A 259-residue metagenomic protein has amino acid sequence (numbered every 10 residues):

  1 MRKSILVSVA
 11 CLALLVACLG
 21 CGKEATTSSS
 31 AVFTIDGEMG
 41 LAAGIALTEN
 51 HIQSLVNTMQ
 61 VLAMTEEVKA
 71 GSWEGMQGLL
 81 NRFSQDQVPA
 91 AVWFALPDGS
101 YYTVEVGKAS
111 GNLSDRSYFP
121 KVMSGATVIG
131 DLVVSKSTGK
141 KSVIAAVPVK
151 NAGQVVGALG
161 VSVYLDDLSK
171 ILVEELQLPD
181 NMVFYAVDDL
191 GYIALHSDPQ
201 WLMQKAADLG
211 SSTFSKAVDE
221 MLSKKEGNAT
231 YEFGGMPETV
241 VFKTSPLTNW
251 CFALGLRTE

Functional and structural regions predicted by a protein language model:
M1-V9: Bacterial N-terminal signal peptides that target proteins for export
V9-A17: Bacterial N-terminal signal peptides
C21-S72, D86-V88, V128, S142 (+2 more regions): Juxtamembrane extracytoplasmic/periplasmic/luminal helical "stalk" adjacent to the first N-terminal
A70-K141, I193-S211: Extracellular/periplasmic ligand-sensing ectodomains of membrane signal-transduction proteins
S72-Q87, S162-L202, E259: Solvent-exposed, extracytoplasmic
Y102-K170, E174-E175, K224-P237: Extracytoplasmic/periplasmic ligand-binding sensor regions of membrane-associated signaling proteins
A158, H196, C251: Short glycine-/small-residue motifs
L209-E259: Extracellular/periplasmic juxtamembrane segments that couple receptor/chemosensory ectodomains to their
